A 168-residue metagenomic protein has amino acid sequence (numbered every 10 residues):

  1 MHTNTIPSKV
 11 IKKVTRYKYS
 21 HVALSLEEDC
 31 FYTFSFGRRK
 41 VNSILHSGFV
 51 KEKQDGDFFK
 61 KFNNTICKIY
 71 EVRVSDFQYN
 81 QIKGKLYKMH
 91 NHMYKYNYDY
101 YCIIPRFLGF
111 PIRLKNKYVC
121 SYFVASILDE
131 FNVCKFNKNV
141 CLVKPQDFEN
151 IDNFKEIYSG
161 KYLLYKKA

Functional and structural regions predicted by a protein language model:
M1-V72, I103-P111: Glycine-rich catalytic cores of cysteine/serine-nucleophile enzymes that process amide/ester linkages in cell-envelope
I6-K9, Q81, K85, D147: Exposed alpha-helical structural elements
R16-Y19, S75, Y79, K117 (+1 more regions): Solvent-exposed, acidic/flexible segments
L26, V74-Q78, D99, V143-K144: General structural signal for secondary-structure boundaries
D55-N64, D76-I103: A structural motif
R73-V74, A168: Short, positively charged, Ser/Thr-rich terminal linear motifs in low-complexity/disordered regions that act as
K88, H92-A168: Activation targets extended, charge/polar-rich intrinsically disordered C-terminal tails
